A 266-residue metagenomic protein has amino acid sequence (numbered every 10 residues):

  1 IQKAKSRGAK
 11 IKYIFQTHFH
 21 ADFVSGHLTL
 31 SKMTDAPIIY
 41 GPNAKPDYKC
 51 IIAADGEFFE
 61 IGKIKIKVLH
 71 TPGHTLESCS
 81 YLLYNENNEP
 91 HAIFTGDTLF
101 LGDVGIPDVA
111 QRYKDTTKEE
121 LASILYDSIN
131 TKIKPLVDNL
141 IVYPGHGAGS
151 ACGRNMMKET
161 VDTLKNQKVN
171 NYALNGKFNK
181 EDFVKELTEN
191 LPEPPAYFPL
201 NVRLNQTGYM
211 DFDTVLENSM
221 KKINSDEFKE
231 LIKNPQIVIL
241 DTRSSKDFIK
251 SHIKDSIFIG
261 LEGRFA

Functional and structural regions predicted by a protein language model:
I1-H70, Y84, E89-H91: Active-site HxH/HxHxD metal-binding segment of metal-dependent hydrolases
A9-I14, A110-K118, T207-L216, I253-K254: Short, basic, glycine/proline-bearing loop/turn elements
D47-I51, D103-V104, A266: Short, charged, surface-exposed secondary-structure boundary motifs
K65, T75-E193: Metallo-beta-lactamase
K67, I93, V238-L240: Conserved beta-strand elements of the Class I
A122, P135-V137, A151-V161, K165-A266: Cytosolic catalytic domains that perform sulfur/thiol-centered chemistry
